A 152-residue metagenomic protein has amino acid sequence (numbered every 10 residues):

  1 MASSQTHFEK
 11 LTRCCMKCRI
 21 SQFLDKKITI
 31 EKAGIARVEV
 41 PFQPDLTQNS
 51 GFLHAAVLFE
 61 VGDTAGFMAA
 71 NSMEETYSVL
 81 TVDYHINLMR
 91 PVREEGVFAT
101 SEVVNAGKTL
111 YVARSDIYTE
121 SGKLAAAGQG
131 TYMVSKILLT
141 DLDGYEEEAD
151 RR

Functional and structural regions predicted by a protein language model:
M1-R152: Terminal targeting signals and extreme-terminal segments of soluble enzymes
